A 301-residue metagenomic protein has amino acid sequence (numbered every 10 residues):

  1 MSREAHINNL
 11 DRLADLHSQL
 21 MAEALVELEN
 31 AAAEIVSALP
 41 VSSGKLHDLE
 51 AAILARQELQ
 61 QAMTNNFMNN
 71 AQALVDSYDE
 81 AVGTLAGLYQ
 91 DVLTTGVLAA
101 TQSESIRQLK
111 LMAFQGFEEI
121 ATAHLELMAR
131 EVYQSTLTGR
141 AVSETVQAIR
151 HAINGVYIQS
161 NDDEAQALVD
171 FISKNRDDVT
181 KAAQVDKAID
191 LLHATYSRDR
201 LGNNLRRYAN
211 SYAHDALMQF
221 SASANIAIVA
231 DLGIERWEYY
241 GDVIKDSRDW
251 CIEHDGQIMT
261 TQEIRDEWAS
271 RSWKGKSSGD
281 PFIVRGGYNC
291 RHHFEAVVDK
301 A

Functional and structural regions predicted by a protein language model:
M1-R200, V297-A301: N-terminal leader/targeting and assembly helices and adjacent pre-domain segments
K187-A188, D199-A301: Acidic, glycine-rich two-metal-ion catalytic cores of nucleic acid-processing enzymes
